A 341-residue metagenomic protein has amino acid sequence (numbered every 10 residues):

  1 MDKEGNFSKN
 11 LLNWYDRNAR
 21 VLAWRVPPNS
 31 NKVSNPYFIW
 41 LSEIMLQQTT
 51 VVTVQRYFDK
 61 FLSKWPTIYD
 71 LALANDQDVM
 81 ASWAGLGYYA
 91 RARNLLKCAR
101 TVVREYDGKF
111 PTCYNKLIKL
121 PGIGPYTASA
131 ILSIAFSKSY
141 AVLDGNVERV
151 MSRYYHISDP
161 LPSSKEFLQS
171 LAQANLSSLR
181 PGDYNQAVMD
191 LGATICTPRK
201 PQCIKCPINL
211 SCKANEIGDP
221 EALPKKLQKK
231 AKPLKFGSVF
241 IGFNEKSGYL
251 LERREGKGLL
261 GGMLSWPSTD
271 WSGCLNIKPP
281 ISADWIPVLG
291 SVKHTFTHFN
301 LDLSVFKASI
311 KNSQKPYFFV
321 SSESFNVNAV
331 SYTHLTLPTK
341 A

Functional and structural regions predicted by a protein language model:
M1-V26, D190-L335: Intrinsically disordered, low-complexity, charged terminal extensions of DNA damage-control enzymes
D2-N10, W14-I204, I208-E221, L234 (+1 more regions): Catalytic cores of DNA base-excision repair glycosylases
T336-A341: A short, hydrophobic C-terminal helix/tail in secreted or cell-surface proteins
